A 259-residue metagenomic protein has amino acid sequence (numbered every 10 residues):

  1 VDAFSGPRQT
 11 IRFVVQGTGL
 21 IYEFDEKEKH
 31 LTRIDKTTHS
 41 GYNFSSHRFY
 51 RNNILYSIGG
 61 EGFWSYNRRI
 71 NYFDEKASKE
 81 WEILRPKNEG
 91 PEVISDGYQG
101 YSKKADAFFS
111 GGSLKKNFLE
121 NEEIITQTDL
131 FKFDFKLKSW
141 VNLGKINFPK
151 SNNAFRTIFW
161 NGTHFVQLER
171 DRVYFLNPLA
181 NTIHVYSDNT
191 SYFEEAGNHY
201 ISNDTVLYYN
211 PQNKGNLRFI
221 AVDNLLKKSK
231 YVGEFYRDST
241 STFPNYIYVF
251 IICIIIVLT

Functional and structural regions predicted by a protein language model:
V1, D134, L168, I254-T259: Short, intrinsically disordered, charge-balanced linker/junction segments flanking boundaries in proteins
V1, H30-T38, W81-N88, S139-I146 (+1 more regions): A short beta-strand motif characteristic of beta-propeller blades
V1-V14, I21-E23, T37-I58, F63 (+7 more regions): Conserved short beta-strand element of beta-propeller blades
G6-V15, G19, L31, N121 (+3 more regions): Structured catalytic/translocation cores of nucleotide/phosphate-coupled proteins
G19-D25, N67-K79, E122-S139, V173-N181 (+1 more regions): Beta-propeller blade signature
G111-K115: Generic short beta-strand segments
E194-V257: Blade-level signature of beta-propeller repeat domains, shared across WD40, Kelch, NHL, RCC1 and BNR/Asp-box propellers
